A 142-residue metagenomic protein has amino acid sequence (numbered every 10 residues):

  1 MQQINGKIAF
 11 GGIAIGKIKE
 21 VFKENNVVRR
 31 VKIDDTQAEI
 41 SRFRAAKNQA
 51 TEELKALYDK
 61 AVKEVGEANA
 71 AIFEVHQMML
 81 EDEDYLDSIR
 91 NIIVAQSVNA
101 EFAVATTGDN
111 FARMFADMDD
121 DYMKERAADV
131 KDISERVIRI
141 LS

Functional and structural regions predicted by a protein language model:
M1-S142: Non-catalytic, soluble scaffold/interaction modules
